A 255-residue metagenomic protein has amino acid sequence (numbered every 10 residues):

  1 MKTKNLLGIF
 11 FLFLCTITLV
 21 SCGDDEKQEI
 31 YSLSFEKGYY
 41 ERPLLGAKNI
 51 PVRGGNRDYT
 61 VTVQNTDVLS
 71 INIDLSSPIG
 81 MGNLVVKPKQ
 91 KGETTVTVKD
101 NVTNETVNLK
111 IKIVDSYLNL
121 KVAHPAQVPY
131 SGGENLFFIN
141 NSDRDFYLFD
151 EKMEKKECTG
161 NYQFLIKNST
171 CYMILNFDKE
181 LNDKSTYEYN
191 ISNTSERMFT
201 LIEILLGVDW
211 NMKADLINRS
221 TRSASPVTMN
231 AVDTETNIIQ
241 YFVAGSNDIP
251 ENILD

Functional and structural regions predicted by a protein language model:
M1-I9: Bacterial N-terminal signal peptides that target proteins for export
T3, C15-N49, G55, V107 (+1 more regions): Bacterial Sec-dependent N-terminal signal peptides
V52, L84-N104: A short beta-strand micro-motif common to beta-rich folds, especially ectodomain repeats
N56, N65-D67, V102-N104, K152-E154 (+1 more regions): Solvent-exposed strand-loop boundary residues in beta-sheet-rich modules
N56-S77: Short, solvent-exposed loop/linker segments at beta-strand-coil boundaries, enriched for Pro/Gly and Ser/Thr
P78-G82: Aromatic sugar-binding surface patches on proteins that engage polysaccharides or sugar-phosphate polymers
T103-S116: C-terminal edge beta-strand
Y117-D255: Ser/Thr/Gly/Pro-rich, low-complexity flexible regions
